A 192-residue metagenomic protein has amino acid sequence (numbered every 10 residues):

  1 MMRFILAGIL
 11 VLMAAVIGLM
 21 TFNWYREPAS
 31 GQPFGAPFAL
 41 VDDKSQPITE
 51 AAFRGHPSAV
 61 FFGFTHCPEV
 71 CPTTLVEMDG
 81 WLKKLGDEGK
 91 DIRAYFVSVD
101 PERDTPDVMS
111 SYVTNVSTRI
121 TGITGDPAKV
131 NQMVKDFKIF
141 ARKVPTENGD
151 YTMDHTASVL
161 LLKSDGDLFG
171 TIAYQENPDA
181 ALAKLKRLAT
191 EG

Functional and structural regions predicted by a protein language model:
M1-V41, L188-G192: N-terminal targeting signals for export/organelle localization
G35-A36, S58, T156-A157: Short loop/turn microsegments at loop-to-beta-strand junctions
A39-S58, L82: A short beta-strand-turn-helix
A51-T74, M78: Short active-site neighborhood of thiol/selenol oxidoreductases, capturing the structured segment around
P57, L82-G89, V116, V134-A141 (+2 more regions): Sec/Tat-exported extracytoplasmic proteins
A59-V60, A94, V159: Hydrophobic beta-strand anchors of alpha/beta hydrolase catalytic cores
T73-M133: Structural microenvironment flanking redox-active thiols in thiol-disulfide oxidoreductases
K129-K184: Thiol/disulfide oxidoreductase modules built on the thioredoxin-like
